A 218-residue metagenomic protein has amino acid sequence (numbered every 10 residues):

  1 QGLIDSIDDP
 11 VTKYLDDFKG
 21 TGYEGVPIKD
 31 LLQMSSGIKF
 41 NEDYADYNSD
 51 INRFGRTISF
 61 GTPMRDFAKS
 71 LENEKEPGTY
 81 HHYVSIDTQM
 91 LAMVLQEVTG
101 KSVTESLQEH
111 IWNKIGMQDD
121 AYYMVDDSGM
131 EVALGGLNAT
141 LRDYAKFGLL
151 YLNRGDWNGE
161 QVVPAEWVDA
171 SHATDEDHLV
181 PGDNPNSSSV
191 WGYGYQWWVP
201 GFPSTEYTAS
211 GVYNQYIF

Functional and structural regions predicted by a protein language model:
Q1, G25-I28, Y83-T88, L141-A145: Short alpha-helical patches at coil-to-helix transitions and adjacent helical residues in well-structured domains
Q1-I7, L31, L91-L95, Y144-L150: Active-site SXXK
G2-K39, S70, T99-L134, A139: Active-site helix/loop module of the DD-peptidase/beta-lactamase fold, centered on the serine-lysine SxxK catalytic
F40-V125: A small/polar active-site loop signature that marks catalytic segments
S49-R56, V125-A139, S189-G194, W198-P200: Carbohydrate-binding/catalytic loop surfaces
E76-Y83, E131-N138, N186, A209-Y216: Solvent-exposed loop and edge beta-strand segments that line ligand/cofactor-binding and catalytic clefts
N113-H172: Active-site-proximal binding-pocket segments
Q118-A121, H172-F218: Active-site Gly/Thr loop motif
